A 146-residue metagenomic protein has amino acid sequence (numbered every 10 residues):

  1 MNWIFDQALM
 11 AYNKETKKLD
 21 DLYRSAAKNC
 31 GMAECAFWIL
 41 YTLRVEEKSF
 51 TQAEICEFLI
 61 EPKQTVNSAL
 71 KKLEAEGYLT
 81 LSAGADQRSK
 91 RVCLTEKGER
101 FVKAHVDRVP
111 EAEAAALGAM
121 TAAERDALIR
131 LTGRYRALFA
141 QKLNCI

Functional and structural regions predicted by a protein language model:
M1, A122-I146: C-terminal regulatory/oligomerization modules of transcriptional regulators
M1-C30: N-terminal leader segment of winged-helix/HTH proteins
A8, C35-A36, T51, K97 (+1 more regions): N-terminal positioning helix adjacent to the helix-turn-helix/winged-helix DNA-binding module
N13, Y41-E47, V106, G133: Short, locally clustered residues in the helix-turn-helix/winged-helix DNA-binding domain
D21-T65: N-terminal helix-turn-helix DNA-binding core of bacterial DNA-binding proteins
S68: DNA-binding alpha-helical recognition surfaces that contact promoter or target DNA
K71-R130: Charged, amphipathic alpha-helical coiled-coil/dimerization segments
